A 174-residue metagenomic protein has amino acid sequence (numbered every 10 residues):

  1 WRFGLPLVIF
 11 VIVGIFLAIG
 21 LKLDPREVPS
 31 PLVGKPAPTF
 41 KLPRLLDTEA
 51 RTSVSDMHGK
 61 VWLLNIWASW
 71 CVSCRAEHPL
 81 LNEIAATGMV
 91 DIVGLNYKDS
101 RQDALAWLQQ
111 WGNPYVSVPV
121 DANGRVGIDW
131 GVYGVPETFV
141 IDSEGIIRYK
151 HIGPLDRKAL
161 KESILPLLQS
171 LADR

Functional and structural regions predicted by a protein language model:
W1-P43, R174: N-terminal targeting signals for export/organelle localization
F3, Q109-P114, D121-A172: Thiol/disulfide oxidoreductase modules built on the thioredoxin-like
K22-L23, P43-E49, V118-D121: Short gly/ser/thr-rich secondary-structure transition/capping motifs
T39, M89-V90, Y115-V116: A generic structural signal for alpha->beta connector loops
F40-L63: A short beta-strand-turn-helix
K60-W62, I66-W70, G134: Short pre-active-site segment immediately N-terminal to redox-active cysteine/selenocysteine motifs in thiol-based
L63-N65, G94, V140: Hydrophobic beta-strand core positions in alpha/beta domains
R75-G112, A122-I128: Structural microenvironment flanking redox-active thiols in thiol-disulfide oxidoreductases
